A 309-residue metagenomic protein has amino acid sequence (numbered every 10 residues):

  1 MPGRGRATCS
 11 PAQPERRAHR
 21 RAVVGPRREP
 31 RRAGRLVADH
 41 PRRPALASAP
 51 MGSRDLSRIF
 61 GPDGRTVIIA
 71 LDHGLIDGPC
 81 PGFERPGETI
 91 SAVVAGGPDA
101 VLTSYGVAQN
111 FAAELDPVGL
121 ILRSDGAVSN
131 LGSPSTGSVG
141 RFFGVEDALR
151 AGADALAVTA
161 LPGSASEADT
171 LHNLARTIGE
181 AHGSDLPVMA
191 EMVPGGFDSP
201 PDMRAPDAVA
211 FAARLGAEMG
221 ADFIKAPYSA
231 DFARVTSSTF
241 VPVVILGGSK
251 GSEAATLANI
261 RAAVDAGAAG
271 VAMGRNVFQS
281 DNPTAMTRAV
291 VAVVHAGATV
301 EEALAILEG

Functional and structural regions predicted by a protein language model:
M1-D39: Compositionally biased, low-complexity flexible segments
V37-D72, A112-P117, I306: N-terminal amphipathic alpha-helix/helix-capping segment at the start of soluble metabolic enzymes
I68, G74-V101, A108-A113, G119-V128 (+2 more regions): Alpha/beta enzyme core
V118-G119, A289: Glycine-rich, phosphate-binding/catalytic loops in enzymes
L246-G247, M273: Thr-Gly-centered strand-to-loop micro-motif
V264, Q279-E308: C-terminal helical cap(s) of enzyme catalytic domains, especially alpha/beta-barrels
A269-F278: Short acidic/histidine-rich active-site segments
